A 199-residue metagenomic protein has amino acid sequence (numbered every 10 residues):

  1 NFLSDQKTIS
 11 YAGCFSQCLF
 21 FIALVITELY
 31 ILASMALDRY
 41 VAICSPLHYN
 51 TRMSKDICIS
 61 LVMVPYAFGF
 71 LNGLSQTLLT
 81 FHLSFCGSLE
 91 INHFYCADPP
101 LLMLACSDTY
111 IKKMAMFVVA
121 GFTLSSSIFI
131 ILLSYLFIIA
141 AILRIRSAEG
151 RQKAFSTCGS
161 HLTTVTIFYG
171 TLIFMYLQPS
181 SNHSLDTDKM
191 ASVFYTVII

Functional and structural regions predicted by a protein language model:
N1-I199: Transmembrane helical core of 7TM receptor-like proteins
